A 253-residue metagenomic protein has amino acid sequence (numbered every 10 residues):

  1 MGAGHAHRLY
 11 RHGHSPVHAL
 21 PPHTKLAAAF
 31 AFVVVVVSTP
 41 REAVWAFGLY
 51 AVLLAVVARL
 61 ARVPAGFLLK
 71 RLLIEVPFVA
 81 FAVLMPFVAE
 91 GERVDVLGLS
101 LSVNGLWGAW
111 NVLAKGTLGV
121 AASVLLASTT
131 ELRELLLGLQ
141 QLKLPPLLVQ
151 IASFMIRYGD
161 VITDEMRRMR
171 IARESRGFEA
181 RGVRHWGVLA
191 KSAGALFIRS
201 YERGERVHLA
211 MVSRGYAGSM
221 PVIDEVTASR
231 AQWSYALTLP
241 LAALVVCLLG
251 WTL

Functional and structural regions predicted by a protein language model:
M1-E42, G48-L60, I162-L253: Transmembrane alpha-helix interface motif
V33-V37, V57, A65-L69, M85 (+2 more regions): Membrane-water interface at transmembrane helix exits
A43-V44, V63-A65, P145-L147: Membrane-helix interface segments
A46, P64-L72, G98: Interfacial helix-loop-helix linkers and transmembrane-helix boundary segments in multi-pass membrane proteins
L68, S128, Y158, L196-R203: Histidine kinase transmitter module recognition
R71-E179: Juxtamembrane/interface alpha-helical elements of multi-pass membrane proteins
